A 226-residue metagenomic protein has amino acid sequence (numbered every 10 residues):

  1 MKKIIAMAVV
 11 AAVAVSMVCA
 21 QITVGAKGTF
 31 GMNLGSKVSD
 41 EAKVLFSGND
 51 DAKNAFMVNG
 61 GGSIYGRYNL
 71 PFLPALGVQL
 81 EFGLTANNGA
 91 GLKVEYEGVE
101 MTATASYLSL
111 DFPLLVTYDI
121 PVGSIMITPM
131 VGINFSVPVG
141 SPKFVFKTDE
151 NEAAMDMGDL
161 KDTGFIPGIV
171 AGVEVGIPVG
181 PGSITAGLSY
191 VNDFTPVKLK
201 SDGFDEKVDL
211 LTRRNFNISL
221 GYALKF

Functional and structural regions predicted by a protein language model:
M1-T23, F226: Cleavable N-terminal export/targeting peptides
C19-N69, A223-F226: Short glycine/proline- and aromatic-enriched beta-strand/turn motifs that initiate or cap beta-hairpins
A20-V24, P74-L80, G123-P129, G180-I184 (+1 more regions): Outer-envelope beta-barrel architecture signal
G28-M32, S36, I64-K147, L224-F226: Gram-negative (and chloroplast) outer-membrane scaffold detector with strong preference for beta-barrel transmembrane
L34-M57, A86-S109, S136-I166, V170 (+1 more regions): Extracellular/periplasm-exposed beta-strand and loop segments of Gram-negative cell-envelope proteins, dominated by
N59-Y65, D111-L115, V170-G172, N217-S219: Membrane-embedded beta-strand positions in outer-membrane beta-barrel channels/transporters
P167-V179: Conserved C-terminal beta-signal and adjacent last beta-strands/turns of outer-membrane beta-barrel proteins
T185-D193, A223-K225: A hydrophobic membrane-anchoring alpha-helix module
